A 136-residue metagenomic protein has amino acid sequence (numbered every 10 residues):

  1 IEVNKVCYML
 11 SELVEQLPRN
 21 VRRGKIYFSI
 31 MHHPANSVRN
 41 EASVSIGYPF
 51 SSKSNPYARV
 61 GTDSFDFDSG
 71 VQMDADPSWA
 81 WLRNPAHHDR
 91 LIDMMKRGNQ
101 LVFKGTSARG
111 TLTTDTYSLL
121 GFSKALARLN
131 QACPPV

Functional and structural regions predicted by a protein language model:
I1-V136: A generic "folded-domain core" signal
